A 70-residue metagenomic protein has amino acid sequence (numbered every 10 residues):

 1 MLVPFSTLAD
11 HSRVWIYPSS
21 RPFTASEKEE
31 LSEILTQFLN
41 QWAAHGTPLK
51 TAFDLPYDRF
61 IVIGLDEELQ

Functional and structural regions predicted by a protein language model:
M1-D58, E67-L69: Polybasic/polar functional segments that serve as interface/processing modules
I63: Positively charged, solvent-exposed patches that mediate nucleic-acid binding
